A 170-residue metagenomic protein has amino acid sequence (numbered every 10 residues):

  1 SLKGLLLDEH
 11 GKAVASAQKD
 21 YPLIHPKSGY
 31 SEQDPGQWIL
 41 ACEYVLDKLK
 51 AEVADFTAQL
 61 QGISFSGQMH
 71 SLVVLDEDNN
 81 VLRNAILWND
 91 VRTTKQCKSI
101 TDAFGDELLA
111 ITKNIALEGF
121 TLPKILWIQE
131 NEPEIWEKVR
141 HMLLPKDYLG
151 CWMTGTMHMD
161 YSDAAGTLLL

Functional and structural regions predicted by a protein language model:
S1-N84, A110, K138: N-terminal glycine/serine-rich phosphate-binding loop of ATP-dependent small-molecule kinases, especially carbohydrate
H10, L75, L108-L170: Gly/Ser/Thr-rich active-site cleft segment
H25-G29, K95-S99, L169: Short, charged, surface-exposed secondary-structure boundary motifs
I39-E43, D47, T94, K98 (+1 more regions): Generic alpha-helical structural signal
L75-D78, S99-A103, N131: Residue-level signal for well-ordered alpha-helical positions
N84, Q96, I100, W152: Residues that scaffold the ATP/ADP-binding catalytic core of kinase and kinase-like folds
D90: Carbohydrate-associated surface elements
C97-D106, T156-M157: Glycine-rich phosphate-binding segment of PLP-dependent enzymes
